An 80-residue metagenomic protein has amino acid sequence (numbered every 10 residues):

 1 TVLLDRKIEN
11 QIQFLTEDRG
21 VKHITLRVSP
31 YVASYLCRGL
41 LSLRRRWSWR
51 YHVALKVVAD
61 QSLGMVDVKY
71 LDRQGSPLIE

Functional and structural regions predicted by a protein language model:
T1-E80: DE-rich acidic low-complexity regions and acidic surface loops
